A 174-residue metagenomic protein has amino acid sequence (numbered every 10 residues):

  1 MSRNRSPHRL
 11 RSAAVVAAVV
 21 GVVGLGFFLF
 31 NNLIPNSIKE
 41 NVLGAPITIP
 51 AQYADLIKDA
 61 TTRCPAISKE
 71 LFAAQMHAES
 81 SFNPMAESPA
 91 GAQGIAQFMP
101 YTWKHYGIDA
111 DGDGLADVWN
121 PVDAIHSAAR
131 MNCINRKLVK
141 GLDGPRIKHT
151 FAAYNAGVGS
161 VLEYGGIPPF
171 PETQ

Functional and structural regions predicted by a protein language model:
M1-L10: N-terminal Lys/Arg-rich, disordered targeting/topogenic segments
R9-A13, R146: Hydrophobic, aromatic-rich alpha-helical transmembrane segments and their membrane-interface anchor motifs
A14-N31: Hydrophobic membrane-insertion alpha-helices, especially the h-region of bacterial N-terminal signal peptides
N32-Q174: Catalytic glycan-binding domains that act on GlcNAc-containing polysaccharides
